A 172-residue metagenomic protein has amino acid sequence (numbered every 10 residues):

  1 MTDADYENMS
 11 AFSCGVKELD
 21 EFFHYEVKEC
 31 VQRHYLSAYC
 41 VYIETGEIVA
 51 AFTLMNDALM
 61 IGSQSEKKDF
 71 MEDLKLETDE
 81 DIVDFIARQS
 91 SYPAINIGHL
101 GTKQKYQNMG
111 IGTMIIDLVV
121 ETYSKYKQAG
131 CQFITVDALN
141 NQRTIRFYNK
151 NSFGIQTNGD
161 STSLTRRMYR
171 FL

Functional and structural regions predicted by a protein language model:
M1-E29, R33, A38-T45: Short amphipathic alpha-helix that is part of the acyltransferase structural core
H34-T53, I61, K68: Conserved beta-hairpin
T53-H99: Conserved acyl-donor/pantetheine-binding loop and adjacent beta-alpha core of acyl/acetyltransferases and related
G98-N108: A short, internal acetyl-CoA/4′-phosphopantetheine-binding micro-motif in the GNAT/acyltransferase core
N108-T122, K150: Conserved acetyl-CoA-binding loop-helix of GNAT-fold acetyltransferases
I116, N141-T144, N158-M168: Short glycine/proline-centered loop/turn elements that form peptide/ligand docking sites
I116, Y123-D137: Conserved GNAT acetyl-CoA-binding A-motif
A129-C131, A138-N158: Conserved active-site alpha-helix within GNAT-family acetyltransferase domains
